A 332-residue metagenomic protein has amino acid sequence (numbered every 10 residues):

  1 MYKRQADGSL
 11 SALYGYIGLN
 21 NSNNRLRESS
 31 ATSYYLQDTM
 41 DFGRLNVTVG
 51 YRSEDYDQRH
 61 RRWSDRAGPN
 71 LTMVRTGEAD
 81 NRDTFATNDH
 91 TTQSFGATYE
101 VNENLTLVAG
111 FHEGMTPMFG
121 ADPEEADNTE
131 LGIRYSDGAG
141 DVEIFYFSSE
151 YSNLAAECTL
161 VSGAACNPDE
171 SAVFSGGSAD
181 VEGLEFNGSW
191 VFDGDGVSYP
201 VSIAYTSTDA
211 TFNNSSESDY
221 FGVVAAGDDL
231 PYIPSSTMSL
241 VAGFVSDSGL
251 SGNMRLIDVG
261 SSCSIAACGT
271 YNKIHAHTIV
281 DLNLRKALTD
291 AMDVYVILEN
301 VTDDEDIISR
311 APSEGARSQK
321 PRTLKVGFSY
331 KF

Functional and structural regions predicted by a protein language model:
K3-L105, T116-G120: Signature of Gram-negative outer-membrane beta-barrel scaffolds
S22-A31, T39, D57, F85-T91 (+5 more regions): Short sequence motifs at beta-strands and strand-loop junctions characteristic of Gram-negative outer-membrane
D38-F42, S53, D89, A97-E100 (+6 more regions): Residue-level signature of outer-membrane beta-barrel architecture
D41, G50-Y56, H112-G114, F147-S149 (+4 more regions): Outer-membrane beta-barrel pore domains and translocons
F42, V47-V49, L107-A109, L131 (+7 more regions): Transmembrane beta-strands of outer-membrane beta-barrel proteins
R44, A172-A267, D290, T302-E305 (+1 more regions): Gram-negative outer-membrane beta-barrel transporters
E100-E103, L107-V108, P123-S216, I297-E299: Membrane-embedded beta-barrel scaffold of Gram-negative outer-membrane proteins
G132, S318-F332: Outer-membrane beta-barrel "beta-signal"
